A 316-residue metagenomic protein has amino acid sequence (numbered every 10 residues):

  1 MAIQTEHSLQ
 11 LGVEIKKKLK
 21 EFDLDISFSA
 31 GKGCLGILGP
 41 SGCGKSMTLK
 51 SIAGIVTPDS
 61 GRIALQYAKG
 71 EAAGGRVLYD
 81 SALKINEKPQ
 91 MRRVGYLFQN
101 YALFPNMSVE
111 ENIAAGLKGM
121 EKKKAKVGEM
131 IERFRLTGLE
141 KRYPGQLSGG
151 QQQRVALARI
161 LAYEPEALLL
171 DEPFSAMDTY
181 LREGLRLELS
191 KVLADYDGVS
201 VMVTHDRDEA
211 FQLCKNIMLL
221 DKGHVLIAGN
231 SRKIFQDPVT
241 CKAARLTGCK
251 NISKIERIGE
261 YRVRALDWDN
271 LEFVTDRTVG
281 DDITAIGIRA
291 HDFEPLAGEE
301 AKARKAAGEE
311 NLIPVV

Functional and structural regions predicted by a protein language model:
L35-G36, I85-K88, R92-A102, V201: ABC nucleotide-binding domain signature
P40-G44: Walker A (P-loop) phosphate-binding loop of ABC-type ATPase nucleotide-binding domains
S46-L49, V155: ABC ATPase nucleotide-binding domain helices that frame the ATP-binding cleft
A53: Helix-to-loop junction immediately C-terminal to a conserved catalytic motif
D59-A64, K222: Conserved coupling/switch loops of ABC nucleotide-binding domains, chiefly the family-specific signature
A72-G95, G119, P238: ABC ATPase NBD coupling module
R93, S108-K242: ABC ATPase nucleotide-binding domains
D267-V316: Glycine/charge-rich catalytic "coupling/switch" loops of P-loop NTPases
